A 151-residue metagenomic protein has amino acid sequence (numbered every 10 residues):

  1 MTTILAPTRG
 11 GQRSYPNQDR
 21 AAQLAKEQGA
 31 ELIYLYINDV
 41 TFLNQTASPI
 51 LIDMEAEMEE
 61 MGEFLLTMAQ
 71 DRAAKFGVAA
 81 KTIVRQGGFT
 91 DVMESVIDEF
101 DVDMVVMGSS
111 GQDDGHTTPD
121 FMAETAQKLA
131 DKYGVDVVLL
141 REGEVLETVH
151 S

Functional and structural regions predicted by a protein language model:
T2-S48: Small/aliphatic-rich secondary-structure junction motif
N17, N44-A47, E94-S95, T117-T118 (+1 more regions): Short, well-ordered secondary-structure micro-motifs
L24, V92-V96, F100: CheY-like receiver
I33-L35, K81-R85, V138-L140: General small-molecule cofactor/ligand-binding pocket signal
Y36-M61, V149-S151: Acidic, proline/glycine-rich short linear motifs
V84-V92: Charged docking surfaces used in two-component/phosphorelay signaling
D98-S151: Gly/Ser-rich helix-loop-strand patches that form or flank binding pockets for ribonucleotide-derived cofactors
